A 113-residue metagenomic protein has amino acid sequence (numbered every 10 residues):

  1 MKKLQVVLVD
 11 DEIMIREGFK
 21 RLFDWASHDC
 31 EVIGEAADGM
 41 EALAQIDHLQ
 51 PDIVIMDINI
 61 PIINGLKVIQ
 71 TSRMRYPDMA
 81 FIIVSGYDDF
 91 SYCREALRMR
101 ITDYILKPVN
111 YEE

Functional and structural regions predicted by a protein language model:
M1-Q5: Non-catalytic signal-transmission and effector/linker regions of two-component phosphorelay proteins
V7, E31-G34, D103: Structural signal for short hydrophobic segments within the conserved structured cores of catalytic domains across
V9-D10, A36, V54: Conserved sequence signature across two-component system core domains
I13-E17, M40-E41, N59-I62: Cytosolic nucleotide-utilizing catalytic cores of signal-transduction proteins
I13-G34: Two-component/phosphorelay signaling modules centered on CheY-like receiver
S27-A37, Q45, C93: Short hydrophobic/Thr-rich beta-strand motif most characteristic of the beta2 strand and flanking loop of CheY-like
L43-E113: CheY-like receiver
